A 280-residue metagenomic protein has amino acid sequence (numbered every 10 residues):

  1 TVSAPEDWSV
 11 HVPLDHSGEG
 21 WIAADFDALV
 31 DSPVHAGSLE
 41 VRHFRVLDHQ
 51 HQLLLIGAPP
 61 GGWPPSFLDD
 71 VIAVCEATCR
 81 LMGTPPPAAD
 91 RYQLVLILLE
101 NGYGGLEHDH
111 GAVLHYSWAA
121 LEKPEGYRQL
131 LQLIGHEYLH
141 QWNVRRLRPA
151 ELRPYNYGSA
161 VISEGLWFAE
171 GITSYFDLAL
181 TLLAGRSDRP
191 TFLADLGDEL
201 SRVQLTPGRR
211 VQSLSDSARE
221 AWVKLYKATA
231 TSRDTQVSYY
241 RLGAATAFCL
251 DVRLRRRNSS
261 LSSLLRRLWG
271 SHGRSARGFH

Functional and structural regions predicted by a protein language model:
T1-Q52: Intrinsically disordered, low-complexity linkers and stems that provide flexible hinges in membrane-associated
V10-H11, P87-D90, A150-E151, L183-L193 (+1 more regions): Acidic/polar loop patches that form or flank catalytic/metal-binding clefts of enzymes that bind anionic ligands
E40-L166: Juxtacatalytic substrate-recognition/specificity segment
S66-A73, A77, Q129, L133 (+8 more regions): Extracytoplasmic/secreted proteins, especially bacterial periplasmic and envelope-associated proteins
I97-E100, Y157-A160, R219, L225-Q236: Active-site-adjacent structural elements in folded domains
A112-L121, R146-L147, G158-R209: Post-HExxH zinc-binding segment in Zn-dependent metallohydrolases
L130-R145, D195-E220: An acidic intrinsically disordered interaction segment
P190-D195, W222-H280: Amphipathic alpha-helical substructures
